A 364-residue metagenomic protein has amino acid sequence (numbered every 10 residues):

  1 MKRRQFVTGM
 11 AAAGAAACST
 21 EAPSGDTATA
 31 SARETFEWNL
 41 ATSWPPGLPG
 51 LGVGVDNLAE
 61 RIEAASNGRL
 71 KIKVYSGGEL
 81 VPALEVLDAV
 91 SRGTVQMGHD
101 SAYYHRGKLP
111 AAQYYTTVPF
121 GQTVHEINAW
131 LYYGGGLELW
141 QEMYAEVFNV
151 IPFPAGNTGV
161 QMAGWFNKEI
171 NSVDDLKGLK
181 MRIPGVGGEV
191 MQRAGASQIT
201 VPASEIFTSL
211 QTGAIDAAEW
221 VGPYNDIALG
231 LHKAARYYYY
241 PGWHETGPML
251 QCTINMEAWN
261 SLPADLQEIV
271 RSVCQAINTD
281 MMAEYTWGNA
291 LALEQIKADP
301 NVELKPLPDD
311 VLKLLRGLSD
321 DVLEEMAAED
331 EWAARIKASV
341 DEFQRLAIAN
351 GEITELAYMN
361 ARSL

Functional and structural regions predicted by a protein language model:
K2-I127, M143-E146, V150-L364: N-terminal secretory/targeting leader peptides
E126-L139: A gly/proline- and charged-residue-enriched helix-loop-helix capping module
